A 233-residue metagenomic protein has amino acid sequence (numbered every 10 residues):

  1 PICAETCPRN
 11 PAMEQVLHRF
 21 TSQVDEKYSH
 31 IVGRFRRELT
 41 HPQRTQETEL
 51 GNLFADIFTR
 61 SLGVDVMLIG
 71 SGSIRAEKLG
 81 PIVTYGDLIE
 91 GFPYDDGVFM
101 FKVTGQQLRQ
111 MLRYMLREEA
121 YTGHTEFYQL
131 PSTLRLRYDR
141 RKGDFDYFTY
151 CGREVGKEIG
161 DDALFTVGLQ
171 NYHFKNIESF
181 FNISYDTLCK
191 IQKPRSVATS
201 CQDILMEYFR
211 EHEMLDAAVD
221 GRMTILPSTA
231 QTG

Functional and structural regions predicted by a protein language model:
P1-S61, D65-G233: Catalytic centers of hydrolytic enzymes
